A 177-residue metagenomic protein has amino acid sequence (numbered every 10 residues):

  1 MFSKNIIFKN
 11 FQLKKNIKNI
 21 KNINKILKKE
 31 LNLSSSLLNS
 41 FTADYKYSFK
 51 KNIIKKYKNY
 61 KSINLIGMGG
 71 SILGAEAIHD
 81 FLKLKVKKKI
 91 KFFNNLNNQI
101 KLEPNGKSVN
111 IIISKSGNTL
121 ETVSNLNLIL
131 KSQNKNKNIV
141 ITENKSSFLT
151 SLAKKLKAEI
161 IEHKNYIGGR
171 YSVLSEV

Functional and structural regions predicted by a protein language model:
M1-S48, I54: Extended, charge-enriched "interface" segments that sit outside catalytic cores
F49-I53, K61-N64: Short N-terminal amphipathic alpha-helices
K58-V177: Glycine-rich phosphate-binding loops that contact phosphosugars or nucleotide phosphates
